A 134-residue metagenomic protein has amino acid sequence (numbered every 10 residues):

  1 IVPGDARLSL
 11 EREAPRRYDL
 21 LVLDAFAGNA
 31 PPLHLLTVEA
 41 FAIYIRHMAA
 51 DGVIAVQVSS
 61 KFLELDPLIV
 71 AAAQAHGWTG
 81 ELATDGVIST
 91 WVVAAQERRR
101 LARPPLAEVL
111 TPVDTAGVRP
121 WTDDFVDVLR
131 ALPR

Functional and structural regions predicted by a protein language model:
I1-A71, H76-T79: The AdoMet/dcAdoMet-binding core of the Class I SAM-like
G4-P15, P67-A71, A75, T79-R134: Soluble small-group transferase modules, centered on the S-adenosyl donor enzyme superfamily
